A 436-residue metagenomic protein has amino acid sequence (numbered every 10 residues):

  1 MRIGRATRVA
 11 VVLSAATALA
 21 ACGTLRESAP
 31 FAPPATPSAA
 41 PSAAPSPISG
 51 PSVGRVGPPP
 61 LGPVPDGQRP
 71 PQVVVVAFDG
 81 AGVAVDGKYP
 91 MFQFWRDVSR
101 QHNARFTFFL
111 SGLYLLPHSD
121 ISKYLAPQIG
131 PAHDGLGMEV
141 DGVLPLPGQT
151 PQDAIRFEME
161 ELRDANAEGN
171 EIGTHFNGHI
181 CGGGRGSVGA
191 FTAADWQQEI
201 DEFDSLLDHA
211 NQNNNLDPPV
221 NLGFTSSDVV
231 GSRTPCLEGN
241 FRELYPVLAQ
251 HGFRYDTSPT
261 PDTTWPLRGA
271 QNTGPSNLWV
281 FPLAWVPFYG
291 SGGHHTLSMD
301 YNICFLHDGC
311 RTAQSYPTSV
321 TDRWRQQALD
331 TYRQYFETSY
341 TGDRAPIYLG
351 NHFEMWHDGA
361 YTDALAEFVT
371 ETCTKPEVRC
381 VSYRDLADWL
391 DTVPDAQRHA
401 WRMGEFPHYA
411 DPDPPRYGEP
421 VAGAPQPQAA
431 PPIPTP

Functional and structural regions predicted by a protein language model:
M1-S14: N-terminal export and membrane-targeting signals
L19-S42, S46: C-terminal region of N-terminal signal peptides and the immediate post-cleavage residues of exported proteins
P45-E171, G178-G183, E202-L206, N211-G239 (+7 more regions): Active-site beta->alpha N-cap acidic-glycine motif
P47-P59, P63-V64, Y255-A270, Q326-P436: C-terminal domain-boundary segment and adjacent tail
D86, D164, H179-D217, A270-T341 (+1 more regions): Alpha-helical scaffold elements lining the catalytic groove of polysaccharide deacetylases
S119-K123, E243-P246, G269, G292-H295 (+1 more regions): Short aromatic-enriched loop/helix-cap "lid" or pocket-rim segments at secondary-structure transitions that line
G169, V247-D256, P275-L278: Glycine-enriched alpha-helix->loop->beta-strand junction motifs that scaffold or abut catalytic
N170-H175, D256, F281-A284: Aromatic- and acid-rich polysaccharide-binding/catalytic face of secreted or lumenal carbohydrate-active enzymes
